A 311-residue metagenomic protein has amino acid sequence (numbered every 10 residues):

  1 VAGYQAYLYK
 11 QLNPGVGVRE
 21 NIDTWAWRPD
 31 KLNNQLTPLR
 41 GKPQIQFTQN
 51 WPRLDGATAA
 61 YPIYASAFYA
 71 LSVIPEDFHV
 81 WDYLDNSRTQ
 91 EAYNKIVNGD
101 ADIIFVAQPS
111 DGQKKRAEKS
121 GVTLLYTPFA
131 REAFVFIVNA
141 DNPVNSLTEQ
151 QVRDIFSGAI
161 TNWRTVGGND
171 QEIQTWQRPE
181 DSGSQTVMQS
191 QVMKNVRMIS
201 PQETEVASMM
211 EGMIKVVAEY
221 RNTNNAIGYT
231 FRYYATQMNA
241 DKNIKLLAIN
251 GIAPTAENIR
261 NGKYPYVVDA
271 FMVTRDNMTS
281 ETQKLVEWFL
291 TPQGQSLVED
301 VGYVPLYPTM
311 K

Functional and structural regions predicted by a protein language model:
V1-E132, I137-K311: Exported/periplasmic ABC-transporter solute-binding proteins
